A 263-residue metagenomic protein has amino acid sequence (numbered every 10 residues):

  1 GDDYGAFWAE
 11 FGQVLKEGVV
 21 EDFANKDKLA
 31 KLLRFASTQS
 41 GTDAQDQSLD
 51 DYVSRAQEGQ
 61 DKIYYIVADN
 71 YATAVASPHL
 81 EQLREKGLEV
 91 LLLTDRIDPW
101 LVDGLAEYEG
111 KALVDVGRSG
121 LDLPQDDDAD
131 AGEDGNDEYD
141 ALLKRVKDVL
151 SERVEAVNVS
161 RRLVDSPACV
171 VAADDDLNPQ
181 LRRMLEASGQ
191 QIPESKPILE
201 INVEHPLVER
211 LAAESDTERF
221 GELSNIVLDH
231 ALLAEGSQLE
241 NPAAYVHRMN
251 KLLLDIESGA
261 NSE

Functional and structural regions predicted by a protein language model:
G1-E263: Conserved GHKL (Bergerat-fold) ATPase module
